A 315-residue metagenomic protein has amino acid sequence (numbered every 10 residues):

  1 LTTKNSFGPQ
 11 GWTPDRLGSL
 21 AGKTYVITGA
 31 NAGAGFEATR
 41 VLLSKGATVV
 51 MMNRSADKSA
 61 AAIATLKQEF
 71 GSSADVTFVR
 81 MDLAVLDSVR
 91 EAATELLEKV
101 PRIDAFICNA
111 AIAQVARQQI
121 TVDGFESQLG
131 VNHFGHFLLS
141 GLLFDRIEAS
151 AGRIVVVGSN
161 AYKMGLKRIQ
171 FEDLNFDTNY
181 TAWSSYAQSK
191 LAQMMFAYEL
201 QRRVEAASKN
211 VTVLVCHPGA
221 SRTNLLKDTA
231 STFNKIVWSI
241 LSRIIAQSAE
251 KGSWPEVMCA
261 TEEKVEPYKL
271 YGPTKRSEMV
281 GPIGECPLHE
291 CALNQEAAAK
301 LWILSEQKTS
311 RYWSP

Functional and structural regions predicted by a protein language model:
L1-F106, A111-A113, Q118, N160-Q170 (+1 more regions): NAD(P)H-dependent oxidoreductase Rossmann-fold/reductase module
A47, S150-G152: A short helix->loop->beta-strand "cap" motif at the edges of active sites that frequently abuts
R117-Q118, G124-E126: Substrate-binding pocket helix/loop in short-chain dehydrogenase/reductase
L129: A conserved beta-strand element that flanks and buttresses the S-adenosyl-L-methionine
S140-G141, Y198: A short, exposed helix-loop element centered on a Lys and neighboring polar residues
I147-S150, E205: Helix-to-beta-strand junctions that scaffold the AdoMet/dcAdoMet cofactor pocket in Class I SAM-dependent enzymes
V156-G158: Extended catalytic-interface subdomain
